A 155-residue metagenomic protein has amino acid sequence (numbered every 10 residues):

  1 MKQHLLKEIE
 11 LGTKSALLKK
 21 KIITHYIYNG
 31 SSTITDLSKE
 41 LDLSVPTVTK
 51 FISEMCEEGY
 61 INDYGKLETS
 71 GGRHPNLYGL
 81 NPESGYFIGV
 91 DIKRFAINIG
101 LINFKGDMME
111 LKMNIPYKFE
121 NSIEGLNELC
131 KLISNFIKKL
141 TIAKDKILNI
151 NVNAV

Functional and structural regions predicted by a protein language model:
M1-K39: Extreme N-terminal segment that seeds HTH/winged-HTH DNA-binding domains in transcriptional regulators
L17, S32, L43, E124 (+1 more regions): Conserved active-site and cofactor/substrate-binding residues in soluble primary-metabolism enzymes
S31-Y64, R73: N-terminal helix-turn-helix
T47, N62, L77-G79, I88-G89 (+1 more regions): Short, conserved beta-strand segments within well-ordered enzyme catalytic domains that often line or immediately flank
G72-L111: Gly/Thr-rich phosphate-binding beta-strand-loop-beta motif of the actin/hexokinase/Hsp70
L111-I142: N-terminal phosphate-binding loop and adjacent alpha-helix
I142-V155: Short beta-strand-loop/turn "lid" adjacent to the catalytic site in phosphate-handling enzymes
